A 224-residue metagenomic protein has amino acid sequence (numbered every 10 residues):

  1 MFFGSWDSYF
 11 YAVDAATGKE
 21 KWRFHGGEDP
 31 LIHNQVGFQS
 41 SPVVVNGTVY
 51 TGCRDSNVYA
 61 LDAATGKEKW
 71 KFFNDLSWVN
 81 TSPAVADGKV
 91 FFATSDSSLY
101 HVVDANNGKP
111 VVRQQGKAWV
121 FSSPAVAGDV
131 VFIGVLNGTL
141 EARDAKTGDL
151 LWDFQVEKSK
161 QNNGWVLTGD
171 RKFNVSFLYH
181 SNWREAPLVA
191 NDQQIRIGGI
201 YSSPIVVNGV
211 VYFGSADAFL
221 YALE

Functional and structural regions predicted by a protein language model:
F3, Y11, T51, D75 (+1 more regions): Ligand-binding pocket scaffold of soluble enzyme catalytic domains
W6-Y9, E20-V45, R54, E68-A86 (+4 more regions): Extracytoplasmic beta-rich repeat domains
D14-G18, D62-G66, D104-G108, D144-G148 (+1 more regions): Short loop/turn segments that connect beta-strands within beta-propeller blades
T48-Y50, K89, V130, V210: Conserved core beta-strand positions within WD40 beta-propeller blades
A125-K160, Y212, F219-A222: Hydrophobic, aliphatic-enriched repeat segments that assemble into extended interaction scaffolds in large eukaryotic
I195-E224: Blade-level signature of beta-propeller repeat domains, shared across WD40, Kelch, NHL, RCC1 and BNR/Asp-box propellers
